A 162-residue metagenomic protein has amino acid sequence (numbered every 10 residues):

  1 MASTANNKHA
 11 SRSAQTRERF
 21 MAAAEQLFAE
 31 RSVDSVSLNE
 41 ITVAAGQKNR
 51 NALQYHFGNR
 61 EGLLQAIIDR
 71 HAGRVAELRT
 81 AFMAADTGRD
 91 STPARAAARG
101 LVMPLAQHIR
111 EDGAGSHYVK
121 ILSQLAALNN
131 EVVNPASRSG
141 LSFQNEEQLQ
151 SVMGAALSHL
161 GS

Functional and structural regions predicted by a protein language model:
M1-R31, E40, G62: Basic, helix-initiating cap at the start of DNA-binding domains
R17-A22, F57-T80, A84: An amphipathic alpha-helix adjacent to DNA-recognition modules
L27, D34-G62, A66: Helix-turn-helix
A44, I121-L125: Short acidic/histidine-centered micro-motifs embedded in hydrophobic/aromatic stretches that mark compact functional
R74, L78, L125, N129-V132: A short secondary-structure junction motif
T80-V119: Hydrophobic alpha-helical connector segments
A96, A114-H117, L128-L157: Amphipathic alpha-helical packing segments from all-alpha helical-bundle domains
